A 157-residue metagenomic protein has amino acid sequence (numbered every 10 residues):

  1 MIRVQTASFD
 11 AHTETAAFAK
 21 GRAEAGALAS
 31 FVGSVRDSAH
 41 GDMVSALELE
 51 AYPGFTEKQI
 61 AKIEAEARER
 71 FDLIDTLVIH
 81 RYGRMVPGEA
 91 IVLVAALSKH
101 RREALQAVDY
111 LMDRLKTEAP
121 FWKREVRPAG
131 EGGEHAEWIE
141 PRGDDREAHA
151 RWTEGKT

Functional and structural regions predicted by a protein language model:
M1-I91, L97-K99, L105-D109, D113-T157: N-terminal, polar/charged subdomain of small-to-medium soluble alpha/beta proteins
